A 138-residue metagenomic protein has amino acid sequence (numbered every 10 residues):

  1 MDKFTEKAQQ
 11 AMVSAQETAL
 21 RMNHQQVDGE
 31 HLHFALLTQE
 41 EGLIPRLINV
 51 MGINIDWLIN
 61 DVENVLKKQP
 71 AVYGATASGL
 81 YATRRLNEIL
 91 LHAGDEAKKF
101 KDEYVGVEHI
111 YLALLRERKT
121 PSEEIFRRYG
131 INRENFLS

Functional and structural regions predicted by a protein language model:
M1-S138: Histone-fold recognition with a strong bias for associated Lys/Arg-rich disordered tails
